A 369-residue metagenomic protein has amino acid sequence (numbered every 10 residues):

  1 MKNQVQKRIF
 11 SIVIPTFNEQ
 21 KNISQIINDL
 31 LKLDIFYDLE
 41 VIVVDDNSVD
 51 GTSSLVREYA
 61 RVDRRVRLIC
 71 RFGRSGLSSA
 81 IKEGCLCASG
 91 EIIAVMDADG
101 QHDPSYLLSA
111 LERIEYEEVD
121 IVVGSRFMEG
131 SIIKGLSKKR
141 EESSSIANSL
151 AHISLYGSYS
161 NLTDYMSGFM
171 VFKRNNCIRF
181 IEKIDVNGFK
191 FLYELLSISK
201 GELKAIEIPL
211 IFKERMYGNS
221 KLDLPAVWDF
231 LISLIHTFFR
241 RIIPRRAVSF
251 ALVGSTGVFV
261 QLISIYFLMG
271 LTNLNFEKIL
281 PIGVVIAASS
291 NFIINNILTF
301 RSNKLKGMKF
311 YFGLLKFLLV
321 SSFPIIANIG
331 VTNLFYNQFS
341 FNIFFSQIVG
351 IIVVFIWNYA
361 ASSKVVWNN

Functional and structural regions predicted by a protein language model:
M1-I9, G157-S160, E182-L262, Y266-G270 (+4 more regions): Hydrophobic helical membrane-anchoring modules
K7-F10, L31-V43, G51, R64-R67: Short loop->beta transition adjacent to catalytic acidic/histidine clusters or analogous donor-positioning motifs
E19-L33: Short, well-formed alpha-helical segments that are part of the catalytic scaffolds of diverse glycosyltransferases
K21-Q25, D50-E58: Acidic helix N-cap motif at the loop->helix transition within catalytic regions of sugar-transfer enzymes
L39, S53-C87: Conserved donor nucleotide-binding strand/loop of the catalytic core
D45-S54, G100: A conserved acidic beta->alpha catalytic loop
R71-C87, I92, P104-F189, R215-P225 (+1 more regions): Acceptor/aglycone-binding surface of glycosyltransferases and processive sugar-polymer synthases
